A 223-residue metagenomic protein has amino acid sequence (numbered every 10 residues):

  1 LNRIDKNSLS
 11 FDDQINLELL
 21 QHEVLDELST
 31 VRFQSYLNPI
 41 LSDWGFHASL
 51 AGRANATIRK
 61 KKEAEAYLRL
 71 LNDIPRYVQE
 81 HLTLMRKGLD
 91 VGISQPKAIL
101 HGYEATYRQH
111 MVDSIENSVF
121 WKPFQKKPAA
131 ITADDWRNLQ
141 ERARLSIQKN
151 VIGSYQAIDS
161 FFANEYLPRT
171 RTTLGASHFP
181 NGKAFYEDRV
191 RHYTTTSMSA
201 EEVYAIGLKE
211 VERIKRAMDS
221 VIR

Functional and structural regions predicted by a protein language model:
L1-R223: N-terminal maturation segment of proteins
